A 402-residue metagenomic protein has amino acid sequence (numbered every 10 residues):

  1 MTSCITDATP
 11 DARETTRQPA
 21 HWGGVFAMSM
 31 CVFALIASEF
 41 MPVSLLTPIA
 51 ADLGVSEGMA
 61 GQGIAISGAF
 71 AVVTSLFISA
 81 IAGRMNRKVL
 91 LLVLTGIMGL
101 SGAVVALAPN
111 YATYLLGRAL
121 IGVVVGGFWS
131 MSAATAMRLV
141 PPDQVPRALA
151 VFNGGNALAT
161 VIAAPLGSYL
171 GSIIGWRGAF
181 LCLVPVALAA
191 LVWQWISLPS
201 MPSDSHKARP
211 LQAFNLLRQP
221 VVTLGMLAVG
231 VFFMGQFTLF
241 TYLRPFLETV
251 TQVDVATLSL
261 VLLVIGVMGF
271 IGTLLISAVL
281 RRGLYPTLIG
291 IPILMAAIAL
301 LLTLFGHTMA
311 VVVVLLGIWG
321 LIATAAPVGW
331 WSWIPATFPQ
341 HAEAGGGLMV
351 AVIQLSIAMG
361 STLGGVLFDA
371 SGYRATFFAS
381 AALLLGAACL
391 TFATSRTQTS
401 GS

Functional and structural regions predicted by a protein language model:
G54, N86, L107-T113, Q252 (+1 more regions): Helix-breaking motifs and short loop linkers at transmembrane-helix boundaries and internal kinks in secondary membrane
V73-P109: Conserved MFS/SLC helix-loop-helix module at the cytosolic interface between two early adjacent transmembrane helices
T74-R87, G272-L284, F368: Helix-to-loop junctions at the C-terminal end of transmembrane segments in multipass secondary transporters
S101, A112-I121, A310-I318: Paired small-residue
Y111-T113, P142-D143, R147-I196: Helix-loop-helix hairpin linking two adjacent transmembrane segments in secondary transporters
G117-G155: Cytoplasmic helix-loop-helix junction between adjacent transmembrane helices in 12-TM secondary transporters
Y285-W330: C-terminal transmembrane helical hairpin of 12-TM major facilitator-type secondary transporters
T337-Y373, A379-S380: A late C-terminal transmembrane helix in Major Facilitator Superfamily
